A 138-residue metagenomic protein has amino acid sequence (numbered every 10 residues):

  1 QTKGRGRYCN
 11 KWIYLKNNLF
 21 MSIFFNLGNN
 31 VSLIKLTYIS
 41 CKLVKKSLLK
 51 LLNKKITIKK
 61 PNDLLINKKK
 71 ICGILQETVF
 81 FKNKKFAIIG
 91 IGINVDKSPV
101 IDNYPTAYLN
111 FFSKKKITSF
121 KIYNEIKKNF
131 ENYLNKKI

Functional and structural regions predicted by a protein language model:
G4: Phosphate/pyrophosphate-binding loops and the adjoining catalytic core of nucleotide-dependent enzymes
R7-G28, L36-S40: DPxDG-like acidic metal-binding loop motif
G28-I56, I66-I138: Long, positively charged amphipathic alpha-helical accessory segments at protein N-termini or as interdomain linkers
